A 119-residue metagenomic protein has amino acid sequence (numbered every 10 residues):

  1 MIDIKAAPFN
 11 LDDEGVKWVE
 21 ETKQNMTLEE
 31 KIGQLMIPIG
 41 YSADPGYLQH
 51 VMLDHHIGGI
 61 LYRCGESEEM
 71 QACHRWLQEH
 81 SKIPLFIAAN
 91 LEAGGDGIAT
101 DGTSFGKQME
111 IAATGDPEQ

Functional and structural regions predicted by a protein language model:
M1-D54: Preference for extracellular/luminal or secreted protein segments
Y41-Q119: Enzymes and membrane/adaptor proteins characterized by extended Gly/Ser/Thr/Asp/Glu-rich, aromatic-dotted
